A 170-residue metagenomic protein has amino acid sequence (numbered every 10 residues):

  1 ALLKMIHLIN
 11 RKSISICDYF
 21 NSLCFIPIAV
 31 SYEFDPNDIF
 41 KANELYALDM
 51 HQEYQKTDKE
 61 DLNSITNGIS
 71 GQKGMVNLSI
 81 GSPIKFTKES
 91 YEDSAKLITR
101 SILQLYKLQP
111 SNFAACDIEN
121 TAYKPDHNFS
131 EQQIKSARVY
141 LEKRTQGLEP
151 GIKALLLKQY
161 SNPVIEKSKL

Functional and structural regions predicted by a protein language model:
A1-L170: Membrane-interfacial terminal anchoring regions of lipid-handling membrane enzymes
